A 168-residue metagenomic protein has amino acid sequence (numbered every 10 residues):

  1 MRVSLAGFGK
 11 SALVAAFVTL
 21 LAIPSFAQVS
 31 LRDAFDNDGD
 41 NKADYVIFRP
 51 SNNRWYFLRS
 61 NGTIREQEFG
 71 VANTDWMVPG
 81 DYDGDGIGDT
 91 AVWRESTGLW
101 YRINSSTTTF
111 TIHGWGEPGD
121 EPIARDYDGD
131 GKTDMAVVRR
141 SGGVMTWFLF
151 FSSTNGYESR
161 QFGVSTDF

Functional and structural regions predicted by a protein language model:
M1-F8: N-terminal secretory signal peptides that target proteins for export/translocation
S11-P24: Bacterial N-terminal signal peptides
Q28-F168: Trp/Gly-enriched beta-strand/coil motifs that build multi-repeat beta-propeller-like domains and related W-rich binding
